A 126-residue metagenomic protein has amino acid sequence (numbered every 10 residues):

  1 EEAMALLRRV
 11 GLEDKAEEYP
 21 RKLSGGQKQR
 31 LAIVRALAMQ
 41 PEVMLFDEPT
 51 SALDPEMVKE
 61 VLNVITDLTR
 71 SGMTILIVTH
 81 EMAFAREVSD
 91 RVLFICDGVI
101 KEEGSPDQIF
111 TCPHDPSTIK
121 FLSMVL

Functional and structural regions predicted by a protein language model:
E18-R21, M39, S71: Conserved signature/switch motifs of ABC ATPase nucleotide-binding domains
M44-D47: Catalytic Walker B motif of ABC-type/P-loop ATPase nucleotide-binding domains
K59-S71: Helical segment within the ABC ATPase nucleotide-binding domain
T79-H80: H-loop/switch region of ABC-family ATPase nucleotide-binding domains
A85-E87: A short, surface-exposed alpha-helical micro-motif characterized by mixed small hydrophobic and charged/polar residues
E103-G104: ABC ATPase "signature
